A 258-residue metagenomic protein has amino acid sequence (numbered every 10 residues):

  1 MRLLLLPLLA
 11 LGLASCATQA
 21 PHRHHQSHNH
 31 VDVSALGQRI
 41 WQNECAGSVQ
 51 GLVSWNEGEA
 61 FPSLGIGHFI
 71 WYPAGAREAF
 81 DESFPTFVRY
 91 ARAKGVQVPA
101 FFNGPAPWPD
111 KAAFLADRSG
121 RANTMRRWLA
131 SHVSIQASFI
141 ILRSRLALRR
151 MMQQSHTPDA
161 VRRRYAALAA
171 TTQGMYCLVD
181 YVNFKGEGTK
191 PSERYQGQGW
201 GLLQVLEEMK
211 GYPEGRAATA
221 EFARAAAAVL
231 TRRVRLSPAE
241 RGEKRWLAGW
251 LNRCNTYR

Functional and structural regions predicted by a protein language model:
M1-L4: Positively charged n-region of N-terminal signal peptides that target proteins for export
A14-S15: C-terminal motif of bacterial Sec signal peptides marking the signal peptidase cleavage site
T18-R258: Cell-wall polysaccharide-cleaving catalytic domain and substrate-binding groove, primarily in peptidoglycan/chitin
